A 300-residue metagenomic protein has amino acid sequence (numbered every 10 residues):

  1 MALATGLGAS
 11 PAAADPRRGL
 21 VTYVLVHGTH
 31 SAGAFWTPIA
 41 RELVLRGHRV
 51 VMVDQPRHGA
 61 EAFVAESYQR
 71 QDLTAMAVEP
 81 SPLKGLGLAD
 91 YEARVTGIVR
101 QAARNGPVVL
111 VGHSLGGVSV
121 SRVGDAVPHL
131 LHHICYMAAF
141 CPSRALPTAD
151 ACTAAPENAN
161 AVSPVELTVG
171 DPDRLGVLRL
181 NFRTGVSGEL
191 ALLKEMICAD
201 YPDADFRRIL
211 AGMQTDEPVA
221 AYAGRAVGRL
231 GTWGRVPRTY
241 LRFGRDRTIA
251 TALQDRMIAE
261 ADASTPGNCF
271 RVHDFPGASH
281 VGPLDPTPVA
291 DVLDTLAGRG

Functional and structural regions predicted by a protein language model:
M1-A13: N-terminal export signals
V24-H30, D54, H113, R242: The conserved beta1-alpha1 loop
A40-V78: Conserved alpha/beta-hydrolase
G106-D150: Conserved hydrolase catalytic core segment
C135-R179: Flexible "cap/lid" loop of the alpha/beta hydrolase fold
T239-D246: Conserved strand-to-loop "acid loop" that flanks and positions the catalytic carboxylate
R247-M257: Conserved alpha/beta-hydrolase "acid-adjacent" motif
S264-G300: Catalytic active-site module of serine/aspartate enzymes centered on a nucleophile-bearing elbow/loop
